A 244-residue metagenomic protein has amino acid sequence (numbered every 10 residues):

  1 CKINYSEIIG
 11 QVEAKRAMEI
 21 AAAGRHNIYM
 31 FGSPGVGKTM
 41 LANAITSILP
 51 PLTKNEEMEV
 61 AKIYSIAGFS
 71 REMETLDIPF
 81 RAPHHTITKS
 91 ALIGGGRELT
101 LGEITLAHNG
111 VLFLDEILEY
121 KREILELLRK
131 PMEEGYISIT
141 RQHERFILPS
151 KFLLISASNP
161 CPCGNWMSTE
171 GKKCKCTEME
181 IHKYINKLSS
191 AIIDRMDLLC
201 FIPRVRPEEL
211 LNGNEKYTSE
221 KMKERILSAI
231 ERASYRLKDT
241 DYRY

Functional and structural regions predicted by a protein language model:
C1-K15, P51: Dynamic helix-loop-helix/coil hinge segments at AAA+ ATPase domain boundaries and subdomain interfaces
I3, E13, G24-Y29, H108-G110: Pre-Walker A (Motif I) flank of P-loop NTPase domains
E19, E74, P79, K89-L112 (+1 more regions): Conserved alpha-helical scaffold flanking the Walker A/P-loop in AAA+ ATPase domains
A23, I28-E72, E134: Walker A/P-loop
G32, G94, E116: The Walker A (P-loop) glycine that initiates the GxxxxGKT/S ATP-binding motif of P-loop NTPases
I48-G94, L153, C161: P-loop NTPase switch/communication element
L99, R122-Y244: Basic, amphipathic alpha-helical bundle interface domains used for macromolecular binding and assembly
N109, D115-I117, L127: Walker B catalytic acidic pair
